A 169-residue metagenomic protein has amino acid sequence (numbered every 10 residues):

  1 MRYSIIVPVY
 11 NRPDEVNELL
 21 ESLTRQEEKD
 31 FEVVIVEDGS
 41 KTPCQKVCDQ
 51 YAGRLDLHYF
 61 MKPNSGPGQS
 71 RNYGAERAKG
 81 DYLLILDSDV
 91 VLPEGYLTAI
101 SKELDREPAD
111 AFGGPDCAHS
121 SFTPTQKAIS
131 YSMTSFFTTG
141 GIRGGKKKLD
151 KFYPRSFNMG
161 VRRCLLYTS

Functional and structural regions predicted by a protein language model:
R2-S4, E32: Cell-envelope/extracellular polymer assembly enzymes that use nucleotide-activated donors
E21-D30: Short, acidic, metal-binding catalytic loop of nucleotide-sugar glycosyltransferases
S22, E37-K46, N64-S65, D87-P93: A conserved acidic beta->alpha catalytic loop
K62-A78, A99, S156-F157: Glycine-rich, basic loop-to-helix element that forms the pyrophosphate-binding segment of sugar-nucleotide handling
L83: Short aromatic/hydrophobic "clamp" motif used to bind/position activated sugar donors
G95-K127, Y131: Conserved donor NDP-sugar-binding/catalytic core segment of glycosyltransferases
A118, G141-V161: A recurrent flexible, glycine/aromatic-enriched loop bordering the glycosyltransferase active site that acts as
Y167-S169: Conserved small/polar residues in nucleotide/adenosyl-binding loops
